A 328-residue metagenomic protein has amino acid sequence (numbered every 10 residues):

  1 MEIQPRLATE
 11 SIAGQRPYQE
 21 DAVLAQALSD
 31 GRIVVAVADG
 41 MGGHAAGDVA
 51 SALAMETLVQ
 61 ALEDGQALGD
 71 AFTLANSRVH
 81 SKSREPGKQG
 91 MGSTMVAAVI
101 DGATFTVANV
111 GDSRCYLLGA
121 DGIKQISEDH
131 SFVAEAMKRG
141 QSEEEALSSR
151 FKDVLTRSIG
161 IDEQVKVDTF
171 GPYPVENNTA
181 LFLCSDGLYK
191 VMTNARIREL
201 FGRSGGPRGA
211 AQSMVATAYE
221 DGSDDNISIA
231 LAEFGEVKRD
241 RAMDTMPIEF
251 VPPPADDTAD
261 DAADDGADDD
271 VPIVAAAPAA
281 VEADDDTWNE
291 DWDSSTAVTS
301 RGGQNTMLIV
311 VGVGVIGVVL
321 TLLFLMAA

Functional and structural regions predicted by a protein language model:
M1-A328: PP2C/PPM-type serine/threonine phosphatase catalytic domain
